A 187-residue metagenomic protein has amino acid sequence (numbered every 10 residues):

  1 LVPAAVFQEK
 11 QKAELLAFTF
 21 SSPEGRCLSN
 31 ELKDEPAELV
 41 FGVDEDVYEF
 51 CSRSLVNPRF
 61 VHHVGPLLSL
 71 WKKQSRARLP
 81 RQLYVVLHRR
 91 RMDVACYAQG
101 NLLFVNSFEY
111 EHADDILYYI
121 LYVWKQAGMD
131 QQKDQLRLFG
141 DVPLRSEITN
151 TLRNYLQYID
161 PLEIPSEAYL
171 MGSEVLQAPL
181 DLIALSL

Functional and structural regions predicted by a protein language model:
L1-L187: Hydrophobic/aromatic-enriched cytosolic interaction surfaces used to assemble or bind macromolecules
